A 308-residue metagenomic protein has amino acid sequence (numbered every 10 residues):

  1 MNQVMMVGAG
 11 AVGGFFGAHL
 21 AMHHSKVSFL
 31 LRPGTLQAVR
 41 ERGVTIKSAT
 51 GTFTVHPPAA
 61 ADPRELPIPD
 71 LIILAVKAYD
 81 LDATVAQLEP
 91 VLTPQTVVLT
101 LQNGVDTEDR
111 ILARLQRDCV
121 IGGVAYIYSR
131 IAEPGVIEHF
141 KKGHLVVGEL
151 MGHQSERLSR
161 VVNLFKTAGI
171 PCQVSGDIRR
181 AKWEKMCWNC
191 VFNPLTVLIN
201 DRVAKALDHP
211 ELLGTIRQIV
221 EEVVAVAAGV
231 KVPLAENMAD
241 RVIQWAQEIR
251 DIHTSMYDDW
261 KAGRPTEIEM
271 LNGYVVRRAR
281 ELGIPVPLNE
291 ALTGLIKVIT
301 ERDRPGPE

Functional and structural regions predicted by a protein language model:
M1-V44, S48-T52: NAD(P)+-binding Rossmann beta1-loop-alpha1 motif at the extreme N-terminus of oxidoreductases
N2, E156, R217-E308: NAD(P)-dependent Rossmann-like dehydrogenase/reductase catalytic/cofactor-binding core
N2-Q3, D70, G143: Nucleotide donor/acceptor-binding cores
A18, M22, A86-P90, A113 (+2 more regions): Short, well-ordered alpha-helices that flank and scaffold nucleotide-derived cofactor binding pockets
A38, P90-V91, R114-C119, P134-K185 (+2 more regions): Internal alpha-helical scaffold of NAD(P)-dependent oxidoreductase catalytic cores
F53-V136: Rossmann-like NAD(P)(H) cofactor-binding subdomain of soluble oxidoreductases
